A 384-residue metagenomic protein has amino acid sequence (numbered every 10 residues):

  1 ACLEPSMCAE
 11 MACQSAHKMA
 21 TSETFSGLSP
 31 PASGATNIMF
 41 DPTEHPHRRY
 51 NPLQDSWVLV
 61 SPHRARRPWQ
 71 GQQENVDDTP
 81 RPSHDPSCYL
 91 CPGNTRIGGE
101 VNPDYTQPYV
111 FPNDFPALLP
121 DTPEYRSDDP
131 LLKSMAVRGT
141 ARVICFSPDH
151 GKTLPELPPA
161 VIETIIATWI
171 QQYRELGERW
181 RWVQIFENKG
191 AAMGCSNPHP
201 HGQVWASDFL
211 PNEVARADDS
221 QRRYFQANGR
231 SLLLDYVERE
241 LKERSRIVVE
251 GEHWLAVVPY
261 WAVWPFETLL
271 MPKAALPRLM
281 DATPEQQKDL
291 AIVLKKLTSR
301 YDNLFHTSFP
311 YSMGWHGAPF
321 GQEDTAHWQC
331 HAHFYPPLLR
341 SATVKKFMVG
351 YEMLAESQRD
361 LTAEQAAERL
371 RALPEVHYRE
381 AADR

Functional and structural regions predicted by a protein language model:
A1-E4, R67: Short intrinsically disordered, low-complexity coil segments enriched in acidic
A12, A16, R96-I97: Linear-motif-rich, low-complexity cytosolic tails and juxtamembrane regions
E23-L28, A32-H199, W205-P277, S299 (+3 more regions): Active-site microenvironments that recognize anionic phosphate/pyrophosphate groups
V237-E238, A275-K296: Double-stranded beta-helix
D289-S308, S312: Extended C-terminal subregions enriched in glycine
